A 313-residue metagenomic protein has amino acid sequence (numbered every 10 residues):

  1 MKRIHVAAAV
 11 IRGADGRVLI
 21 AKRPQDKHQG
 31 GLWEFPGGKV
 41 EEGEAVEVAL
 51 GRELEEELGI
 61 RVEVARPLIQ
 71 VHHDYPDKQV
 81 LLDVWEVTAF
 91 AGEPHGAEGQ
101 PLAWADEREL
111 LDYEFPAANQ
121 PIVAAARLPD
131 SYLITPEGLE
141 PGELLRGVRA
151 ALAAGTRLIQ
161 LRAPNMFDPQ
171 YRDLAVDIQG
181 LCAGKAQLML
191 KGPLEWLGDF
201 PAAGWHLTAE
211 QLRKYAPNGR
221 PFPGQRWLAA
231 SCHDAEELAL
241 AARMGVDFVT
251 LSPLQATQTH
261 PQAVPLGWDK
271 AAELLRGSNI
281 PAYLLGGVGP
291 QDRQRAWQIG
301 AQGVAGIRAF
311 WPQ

Functional and structural regions predicted by a protein language model:
M1-V18, Q70: Conserved N-terminal beta-strand and adjoining loop/helix that marks the start of the Nudix/MutT-like hydrolase domain
R17-I60, L68-I69, Q187: Conserved Nudix-box catalytic region and its N-terminal flanking loop in Nudix hydrolases and closely related
V71-E93: Active-site-adjacent beta-strand/loop module that shapes the phosphate/pyrophosphate-binding cleft
V84-E86, P94-R127: NUDIX/MutT-family hydrolases
L128-E143, W227-C232: Active-site mouth loops of central-metabolism enzymes
S131-Y132, P136-E137, A235-A239, R243 (+1 more regions): Alpha/beta catalytic cores of nucleotide-metabolism and tRNA/nucleoside-modifying enzymes
R172-G192, P217-D234, A263-G287: Alpha-helix-loop-beta-strand connector modules within alpha/beta enzyme cores
A209-N218, F248-Q262, G287-Q313: Glycine-rich phosphate-binding active-site loops on the catalytic face of alpha/beta enzymes
